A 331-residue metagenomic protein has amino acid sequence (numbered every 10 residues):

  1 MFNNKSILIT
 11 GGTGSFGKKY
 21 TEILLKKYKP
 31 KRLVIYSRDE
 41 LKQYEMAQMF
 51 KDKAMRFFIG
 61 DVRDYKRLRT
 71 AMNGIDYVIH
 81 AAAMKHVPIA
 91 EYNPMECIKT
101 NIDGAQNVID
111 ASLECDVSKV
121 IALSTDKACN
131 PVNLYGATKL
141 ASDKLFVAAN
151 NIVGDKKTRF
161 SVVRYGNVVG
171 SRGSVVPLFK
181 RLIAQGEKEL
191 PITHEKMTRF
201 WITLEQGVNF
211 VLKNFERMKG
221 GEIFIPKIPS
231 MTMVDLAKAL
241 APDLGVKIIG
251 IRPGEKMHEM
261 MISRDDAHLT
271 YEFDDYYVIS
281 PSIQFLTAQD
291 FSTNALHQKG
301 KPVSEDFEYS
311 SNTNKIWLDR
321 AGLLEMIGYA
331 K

Functional and structural regions predicted by a protein language model:
M1-N4, A148-K331: Strand-loop microenvironment adjacent to phosphate/nucleotide-handling motifs in alpha/beta enzyme folds
S6-K27: N-terminal Rossmann NAD(P)H-binding glycine-rich loop of SDR-like oxidoreductase domains
T10, M72-A81, A122: Rossmann-fold scaffold of SDR-type NAD(P)-dependent oxidoreductases
Y28-K42: Conserved glycine-rich Rossmann-like NAD(P)H-binding loop of the short-chain dehydrogenase/reductase
S37, F58-I59, K99, I248: Conserved residues in the N-terminal Rossmann fold of short-chain dehydrogenase/reductase
R56-Y77: Conserved Rossmann-fold cofactor-binding substructure of NAD(P)-dependent oxidoreductases
F57, C97, V120, F160-V163: Hydrophobic/aromatic anchor residues within beta-strands of the central parallel beta-sheet of Rossmann-like
H80, M84-L140, K144, A148: Conserved Rossmann-fold NAD(P)-dependent oxidoreductase catalytic core, especially the SDR/UDP-sugar
